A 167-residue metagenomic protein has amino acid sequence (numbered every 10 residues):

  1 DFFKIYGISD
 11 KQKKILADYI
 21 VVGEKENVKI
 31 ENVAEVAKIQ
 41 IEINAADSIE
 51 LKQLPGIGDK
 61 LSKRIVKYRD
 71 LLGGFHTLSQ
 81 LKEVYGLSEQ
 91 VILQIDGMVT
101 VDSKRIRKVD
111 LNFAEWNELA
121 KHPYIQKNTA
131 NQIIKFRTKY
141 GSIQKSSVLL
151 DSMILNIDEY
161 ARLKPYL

Functional and structural regions predicted by a protein language model:
D1, Y19-I20, A34-V36, K52-F75 (+2 more regions): Amphipathic, charged-and-aliphatic alpha-helical interface segments that function as noncatalytic docking
D1-I49, G56: Membrane-embedded segments
D1-Y6, Q40-L54, G73-V84, K108-N112 (+3 more regions): A short amphipathic alpha-helix within small helical-bundle interaction modules
K13, A17, S48-L51, S62-V66 (+8 more regions): Extracytoplasmic/secreted envelope proteins and their assembly/folding machinery, especially bacterial periplasmic
L16, V21-N32, E83-I92, G97-D102: Positively charged
E26-N27, S88-Q90, L119-A120, M153-Y160: Short alpha-helical linear motifs
K127, I134-L167: Low-complexity, acidic/Ser/Thr- and charged residue-rich accessory regions of DNA metabolism proteins
